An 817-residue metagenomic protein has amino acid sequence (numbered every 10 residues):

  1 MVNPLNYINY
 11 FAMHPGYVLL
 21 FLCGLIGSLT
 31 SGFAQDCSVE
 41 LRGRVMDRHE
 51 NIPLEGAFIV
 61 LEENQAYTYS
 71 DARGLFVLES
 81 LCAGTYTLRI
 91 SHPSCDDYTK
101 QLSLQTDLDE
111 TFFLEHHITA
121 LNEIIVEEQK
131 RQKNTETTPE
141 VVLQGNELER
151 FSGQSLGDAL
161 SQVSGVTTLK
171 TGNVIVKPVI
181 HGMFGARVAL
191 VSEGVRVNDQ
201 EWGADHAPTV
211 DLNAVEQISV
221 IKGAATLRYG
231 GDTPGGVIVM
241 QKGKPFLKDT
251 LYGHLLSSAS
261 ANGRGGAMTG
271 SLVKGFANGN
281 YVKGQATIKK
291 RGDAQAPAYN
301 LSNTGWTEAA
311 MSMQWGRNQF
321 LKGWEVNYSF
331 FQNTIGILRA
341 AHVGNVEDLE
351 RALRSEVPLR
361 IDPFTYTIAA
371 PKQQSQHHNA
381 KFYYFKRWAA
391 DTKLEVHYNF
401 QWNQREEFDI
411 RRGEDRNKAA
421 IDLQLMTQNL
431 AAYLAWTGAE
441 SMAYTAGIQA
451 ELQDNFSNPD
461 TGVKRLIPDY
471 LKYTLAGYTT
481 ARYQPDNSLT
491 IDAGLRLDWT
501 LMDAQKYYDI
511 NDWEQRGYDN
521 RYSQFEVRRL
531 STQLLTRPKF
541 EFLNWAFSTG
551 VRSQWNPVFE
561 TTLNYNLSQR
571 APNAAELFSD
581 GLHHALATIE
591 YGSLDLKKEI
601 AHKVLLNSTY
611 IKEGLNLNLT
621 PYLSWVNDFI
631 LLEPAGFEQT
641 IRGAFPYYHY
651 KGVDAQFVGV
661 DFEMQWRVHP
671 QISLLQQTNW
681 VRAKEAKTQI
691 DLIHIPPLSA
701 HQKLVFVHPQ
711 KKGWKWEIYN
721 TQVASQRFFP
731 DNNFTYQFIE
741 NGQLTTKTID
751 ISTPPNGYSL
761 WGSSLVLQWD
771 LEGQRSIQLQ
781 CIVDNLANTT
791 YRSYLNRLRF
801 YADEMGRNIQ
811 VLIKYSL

Functional and structural regions predicted by a protein language model:
R44-M46, V60-E62, S91-C95, Q105-E149 (+2 more regions): Short, acidic, small-residue-rich periplasmic hinge/interaction motif at the N-terminus of Gram-negative outer-membrane
E79, T168, V195-G223: Short acidic/polar hinge/loop motifs at secondary-structure boundaries that mediate gating or recognition
D109-F113, L156-A159, V174-V179, V191 (+4 more regions): N-terminal periplasmic accessory domains that precede and gate Gram-negative outer-membrane beta-barrel machines
A214-E216, L227-P297, T304-M311, Q319-K322: Outer-membrane beta-barrel translocator/receptor signature
R291, P297, S302-T304, E308 (+6 more regions): Flexible loop and strand-edge segments within Gram-negative outer membrane beta-barrel domains
K418-Y433, T588-K597, K603-V604, Y610-K612 (+2 more regions): Outer membrane beta-barrel strand-and-loop segments of large Gram-negative receptors, especially TonB-dependent
Y622-V626, A635-F637, R642-D731: Gram-negative outer-membrane beta-barrel transporters
V626-D628, L632, L674, Q722-N741 (+1 more regions): C-terminal beta-signal and adjacent terminal beta-strands/loops of Gram-negative outer-membrane beta-barrel proteins
